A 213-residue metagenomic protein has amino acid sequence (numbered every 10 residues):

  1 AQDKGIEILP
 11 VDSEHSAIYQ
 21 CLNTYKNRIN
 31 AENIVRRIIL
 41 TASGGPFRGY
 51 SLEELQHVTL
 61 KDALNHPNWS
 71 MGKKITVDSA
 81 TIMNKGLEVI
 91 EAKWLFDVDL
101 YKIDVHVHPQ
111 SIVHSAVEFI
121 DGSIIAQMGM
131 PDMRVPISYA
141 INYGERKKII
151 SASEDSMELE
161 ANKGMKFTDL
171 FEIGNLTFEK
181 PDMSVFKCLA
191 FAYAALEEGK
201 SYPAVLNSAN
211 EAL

Functional and structural regions predicted by a protein language model:
A1-L213: Catalytic, metal-anchored helix/loop core of enzyme active sites in primary metabolism
